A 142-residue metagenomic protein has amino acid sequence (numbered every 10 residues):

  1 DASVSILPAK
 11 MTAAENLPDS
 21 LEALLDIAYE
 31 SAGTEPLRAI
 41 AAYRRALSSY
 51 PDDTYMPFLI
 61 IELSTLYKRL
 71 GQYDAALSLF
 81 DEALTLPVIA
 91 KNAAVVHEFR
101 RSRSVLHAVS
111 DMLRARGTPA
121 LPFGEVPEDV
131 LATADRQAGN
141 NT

Functional and structural regions predicted by a protein language model:
D1-T34, S78, E82-T142: Intrinsically disordered, low-complexity, charge-biased linker/tail regions
E22-E30, F58-R69: Non-membrane alpha-helical segments in proteins
E35, Y50-D53: A structural motif in tetratricopeptide-repeat
R44-S48: Internal amphipathic alpha-helical repeat/solenoid segments
P51-D52, K68, V88-I89: Helix-capping and short linker residues that terminate individual alpha-solenoid repeat units
M56-L59, N92-A93: TPR alpha-solenoid repeat register
Y67-D74, V105-V109: Long, low-complexity, Ser/Thr/Pro- and Asp/Glu-rich intrinsically disordered
